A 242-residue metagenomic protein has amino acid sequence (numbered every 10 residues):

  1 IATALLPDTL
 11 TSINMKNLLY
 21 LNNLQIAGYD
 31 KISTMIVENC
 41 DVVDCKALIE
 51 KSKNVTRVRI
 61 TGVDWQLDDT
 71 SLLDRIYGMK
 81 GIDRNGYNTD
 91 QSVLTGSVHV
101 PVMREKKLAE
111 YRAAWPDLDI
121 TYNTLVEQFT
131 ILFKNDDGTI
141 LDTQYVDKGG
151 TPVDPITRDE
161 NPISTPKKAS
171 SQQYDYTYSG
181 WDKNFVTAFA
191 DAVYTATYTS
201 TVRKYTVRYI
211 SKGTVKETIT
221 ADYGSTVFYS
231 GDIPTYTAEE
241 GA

Functional and structural regions predicted by a protein language model:
I1-V43, K53-L67, R75, G81-R84 (+5 more regions): Structural signature of tandem-repeat unit edges
I13-M15, M35, I131, Q144-V146 (+5 more regions): Fold-core signature of tandem repeat domains
G81-T89, P162-T165: Surface-exposed intrinsically disordered loops and tails
T95-T130, K134, K183: Extracellular/surface-exposed low-complexity segments
A113-D117, T151-P152, D182-T201, T226-V227: Extracellular interaction modules
T124-F129, A169, N184-I210, P234: Conserved "repeat-terminator" motif of extracellular CCP/Sushi domains
L132-G150, R208-S225: Short, solvent-exposed loop/edge segments of extracellular or virion-exposed proteins
T151-F189, Y229-A242: Surface-exposed interfaces of beta-sheet-rich extracellular modules
